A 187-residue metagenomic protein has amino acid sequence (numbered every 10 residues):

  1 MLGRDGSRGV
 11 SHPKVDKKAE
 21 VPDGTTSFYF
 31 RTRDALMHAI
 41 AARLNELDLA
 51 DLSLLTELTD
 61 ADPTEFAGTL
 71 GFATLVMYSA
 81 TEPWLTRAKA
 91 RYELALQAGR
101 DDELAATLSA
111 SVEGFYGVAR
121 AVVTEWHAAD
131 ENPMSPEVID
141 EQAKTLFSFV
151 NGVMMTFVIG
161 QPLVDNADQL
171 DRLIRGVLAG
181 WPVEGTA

Functional and structural regions predicted by a protein language model:
M1-I40: Helix-turn-helix
F30, E93-R100: Short helix-capping/turn signature of helix-turn-helix
A39, A50-A88, A143-L146: Hydrophobic alpha-helical connector segments
A42-D48: Short, basic, alpha-helical segments at the C-terminal edge of helix-turn-helix-like DNA-binding modules
L49-A50, L55, E82-Y92, D102-A129 (+2 more regions): Amphipathic alpha-helical packing segments from all-alpha helical-bundle domains
T59, A98-G99, F157-Q161: Secondary-structure edge/capping motif, primarily at the C-terminal ends of alpha-helices and the immediately following
L104-S109, W126-A187: Hydrophobic/aromatic-rich alpha-helical bundle segments in the mid-to-C-terminal region
